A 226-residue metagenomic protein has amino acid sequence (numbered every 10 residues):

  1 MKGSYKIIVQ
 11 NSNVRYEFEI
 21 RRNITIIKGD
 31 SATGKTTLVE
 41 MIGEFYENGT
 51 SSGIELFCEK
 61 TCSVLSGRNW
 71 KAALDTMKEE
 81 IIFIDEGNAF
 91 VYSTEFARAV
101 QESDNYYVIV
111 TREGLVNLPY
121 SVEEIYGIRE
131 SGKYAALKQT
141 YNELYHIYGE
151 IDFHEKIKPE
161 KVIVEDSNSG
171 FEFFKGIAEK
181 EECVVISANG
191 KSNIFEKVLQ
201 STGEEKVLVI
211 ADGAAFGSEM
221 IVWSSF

Functional and structural regions predicted by a protein language model:
M1-Y16, A136-T140: N-terminal pre-Walker A segment at the start of P-loop NTPase domains
S31: The conserved Walker
K35: Conserved lysine of the Walker
L38-E40: Post-Walker A alpha-helix
E44-E55: Post-Walker A helix-loop "phosphate-sensing" segment adjacent to the P-loop in P-loop NTPases
R68-T94: Conserved P-loop NTPase "ATPase switch" module shared by AAA+ and STAND
F83-D85, D104-G114: Structural recognition of the conserved hydrophobic beta-strand(s) that form the central parallel beta-sheet of P-loop
N88-A89, V122-F226: Acidic, divalent-metal-binding catalytic cores of TOPRIM and closely related two-metal-ion phosphodiester/pyrophosphate
